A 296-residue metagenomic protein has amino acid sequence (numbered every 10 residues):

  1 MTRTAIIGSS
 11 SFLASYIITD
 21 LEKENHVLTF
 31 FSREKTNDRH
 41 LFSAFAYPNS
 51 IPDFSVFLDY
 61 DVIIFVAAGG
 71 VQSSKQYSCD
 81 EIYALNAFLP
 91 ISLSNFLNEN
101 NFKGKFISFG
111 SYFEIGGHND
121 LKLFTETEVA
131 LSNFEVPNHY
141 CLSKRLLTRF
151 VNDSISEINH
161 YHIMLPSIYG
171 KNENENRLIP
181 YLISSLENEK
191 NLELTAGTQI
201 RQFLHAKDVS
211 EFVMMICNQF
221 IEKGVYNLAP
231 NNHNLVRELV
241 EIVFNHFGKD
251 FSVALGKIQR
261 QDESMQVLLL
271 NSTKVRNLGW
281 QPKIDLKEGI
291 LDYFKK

Functional and structural regions predicted by a protein language model:
T4-E24: N-terminal Rossmann NAD(P)H-binding glycine-rich loop of SDR-like oxidoreductase domains
I7, F31, V66-G69, F106-Y112 (+1 more regions): SDR active-site strand-loop-helix element
N37-P52: Rossmann-fold cofactor-recognition segment
P48-L85: NAD(P)H-binding glycine-rich loop region in Rossmannoid oxidoreductase-like domains and their noncatalytic homologs
I91-P137: Conserved Rossmann-fold NAD(P)-dependent oxidoreductase catalytic core, especially the SDR/UDP-sugar
D120-L121, R145, R149-R201, A206-S210 (+2 more regions): NAD(P)-dependent short-chain dehydrogenase/reductase
H139, S143-K144: Active-site helix of classical SDR
L186, K190, L194-K296: C-terminal substrate-binding subdomain of Rossmann-fold SDR/epimerase-dehydratase oxidoreductases
